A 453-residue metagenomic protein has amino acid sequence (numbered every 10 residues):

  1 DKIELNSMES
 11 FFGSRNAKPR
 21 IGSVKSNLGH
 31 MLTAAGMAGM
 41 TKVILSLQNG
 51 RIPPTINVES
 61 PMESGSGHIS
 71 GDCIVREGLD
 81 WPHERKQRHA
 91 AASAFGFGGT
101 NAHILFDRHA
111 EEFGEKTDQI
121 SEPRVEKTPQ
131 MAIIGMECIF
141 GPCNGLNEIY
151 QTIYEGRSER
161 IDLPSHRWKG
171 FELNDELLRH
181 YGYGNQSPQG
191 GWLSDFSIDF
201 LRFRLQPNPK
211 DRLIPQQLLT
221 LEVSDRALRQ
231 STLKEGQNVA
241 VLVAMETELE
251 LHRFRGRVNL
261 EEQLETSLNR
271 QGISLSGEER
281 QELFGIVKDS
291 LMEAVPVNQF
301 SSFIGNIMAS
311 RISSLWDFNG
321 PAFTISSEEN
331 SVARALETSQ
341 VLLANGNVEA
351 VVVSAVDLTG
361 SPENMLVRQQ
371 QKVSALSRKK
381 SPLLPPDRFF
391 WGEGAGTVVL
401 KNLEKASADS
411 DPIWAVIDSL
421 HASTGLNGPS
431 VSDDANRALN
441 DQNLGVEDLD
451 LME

Functional and structural regions predicted by a protein language model:
D1-E453: Condensing-enzyme catalytic core of the thiolase-fold
